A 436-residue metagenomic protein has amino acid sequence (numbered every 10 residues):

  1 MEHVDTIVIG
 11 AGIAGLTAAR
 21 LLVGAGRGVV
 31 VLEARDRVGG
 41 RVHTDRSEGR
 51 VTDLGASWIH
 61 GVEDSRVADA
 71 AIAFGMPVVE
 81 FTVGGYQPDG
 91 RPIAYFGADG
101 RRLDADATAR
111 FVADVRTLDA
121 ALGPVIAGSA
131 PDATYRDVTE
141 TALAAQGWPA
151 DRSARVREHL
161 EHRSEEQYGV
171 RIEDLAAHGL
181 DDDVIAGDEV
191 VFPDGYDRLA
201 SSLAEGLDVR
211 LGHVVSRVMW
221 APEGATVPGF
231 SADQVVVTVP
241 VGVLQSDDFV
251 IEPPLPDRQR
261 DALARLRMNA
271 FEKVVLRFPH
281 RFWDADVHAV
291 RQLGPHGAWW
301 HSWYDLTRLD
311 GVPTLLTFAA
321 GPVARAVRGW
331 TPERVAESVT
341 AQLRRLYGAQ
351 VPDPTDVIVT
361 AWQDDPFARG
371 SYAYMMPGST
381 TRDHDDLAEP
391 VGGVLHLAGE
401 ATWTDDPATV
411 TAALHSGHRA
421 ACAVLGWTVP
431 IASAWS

Functional and structural regions predicted by a protein language model:
M1-S436: FAD-dinucleotide binding site
